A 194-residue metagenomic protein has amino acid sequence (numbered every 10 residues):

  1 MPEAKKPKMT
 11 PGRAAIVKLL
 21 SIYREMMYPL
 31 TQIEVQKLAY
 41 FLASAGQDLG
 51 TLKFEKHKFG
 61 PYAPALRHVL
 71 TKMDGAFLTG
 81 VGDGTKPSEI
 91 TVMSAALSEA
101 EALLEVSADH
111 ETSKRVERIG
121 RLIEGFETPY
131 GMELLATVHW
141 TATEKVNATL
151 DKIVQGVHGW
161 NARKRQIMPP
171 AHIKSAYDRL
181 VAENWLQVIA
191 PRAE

Functional and structural regions predicted by a protein language model:
M1-E194: Domain-edge interaction signal
